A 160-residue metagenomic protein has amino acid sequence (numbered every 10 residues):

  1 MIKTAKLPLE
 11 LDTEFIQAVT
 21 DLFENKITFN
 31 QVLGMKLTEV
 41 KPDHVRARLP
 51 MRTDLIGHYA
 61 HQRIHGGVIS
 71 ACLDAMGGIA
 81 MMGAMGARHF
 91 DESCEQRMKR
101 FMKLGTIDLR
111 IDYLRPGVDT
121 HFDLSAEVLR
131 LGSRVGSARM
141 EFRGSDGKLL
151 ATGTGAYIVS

Functional and structural regions predicted by a protein language model:
M1-S160: Terminal targeting signals and extreme-terminal segments of soluble enzymes
